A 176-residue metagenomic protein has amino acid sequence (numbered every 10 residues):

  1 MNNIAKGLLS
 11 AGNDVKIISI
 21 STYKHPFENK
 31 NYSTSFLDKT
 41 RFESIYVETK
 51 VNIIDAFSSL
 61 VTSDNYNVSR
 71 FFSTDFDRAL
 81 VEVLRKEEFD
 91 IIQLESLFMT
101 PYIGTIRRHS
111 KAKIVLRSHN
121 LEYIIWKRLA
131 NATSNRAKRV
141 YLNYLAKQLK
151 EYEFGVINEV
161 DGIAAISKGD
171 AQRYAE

Functional and structural regions predicted by a protein language model:
M1-E43, R85-E87: N-terminal subdomain of nucleotide-sugar transferases
N13, H109-K113: A short helix->loop->beta-strand "cap" motif at the edges of active sites that frequently abuts
D14-V15, E88-I92, N158-I163: Short active-site oxyanion
I20, E95-S96, H119, A165-S167: Replace "coordinates the UDP/GDP/TDP-sugar" with "coordinates nucleotide-activated sugar donors
D55-Y66, I114-E151: Acceptor-binding helix/loop patch of EC 2.4 sugar-transfer enzymes, predominantly nucleotide-sugar-dependent
L80-P101, K113-V115: Short N-terminal targeting/anchoring amphipathic segment
P101-Y102, K150-E176: A short, active-site helix/loop in glycosyltransferases that binds the activated sugar's phosphate group
